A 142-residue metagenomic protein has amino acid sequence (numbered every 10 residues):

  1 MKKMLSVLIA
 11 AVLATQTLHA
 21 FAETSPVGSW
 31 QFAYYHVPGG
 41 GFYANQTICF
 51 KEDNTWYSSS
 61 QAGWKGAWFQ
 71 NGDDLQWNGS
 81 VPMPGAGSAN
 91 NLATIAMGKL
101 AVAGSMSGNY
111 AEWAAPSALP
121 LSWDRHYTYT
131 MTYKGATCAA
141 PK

Functional and structural regions predicted by a protein language model:
M1-M4: Positively charged n-region of N-terminal signal peptides that target proteins for export
A11-V12: Repetitive helical segments and hydrophobic/amphipathic motifs
T15-T17: N-terminal signal peptide c-region/cleavage motif recognized by signal peptidases
H19-Q31, T47-K51, G135-K142: N-terminal helix-cap/turn-to-beta initiation motif at the start of protein domains
E23-F42, S58, W64, W68 (+1 more regions): Tryptophan-anchored aromatic micro-motifs
Q31, C49, A67-F69, K99 (+1 more regions): Generic structural detector for well-ordered beta-strands
Y34, G40, D74-K142: Beta-sheet ligand-binding and adhesion/scaffold domains
G40-S80: N-terminal glycine/threonine-rich, aromatic-flanked beta-hairpin/loop signature
